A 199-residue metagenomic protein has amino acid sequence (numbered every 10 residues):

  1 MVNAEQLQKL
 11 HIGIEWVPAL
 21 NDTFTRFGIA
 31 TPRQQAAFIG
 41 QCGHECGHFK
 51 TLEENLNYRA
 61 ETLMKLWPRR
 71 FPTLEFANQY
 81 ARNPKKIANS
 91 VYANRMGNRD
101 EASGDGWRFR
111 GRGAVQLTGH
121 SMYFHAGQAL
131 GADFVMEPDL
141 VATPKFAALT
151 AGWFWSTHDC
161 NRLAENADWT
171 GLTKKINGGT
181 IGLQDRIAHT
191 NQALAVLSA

Functional and structural regions predicted by a protein language model:
M1, P32-G40, N166-L172: Alpha-helical scaffolds flanking conserved acidic
M1-E15, A19, G43-W153: Peptidoglycan-targeting cell-wall enzymes and recognition modules
E5, P18, D22, I39 (+4 more regions): Solvent-exposed, polar/charged alpha-helical surfaces in well-ordered, non-transmembrane soluble domains, broadly
N21-R33: Helix-loop segments that flank and shape redox-cofactor active sites
I29-T31, H48, S198-A199: Metal- and O2-centered redox machinery and metal/ROS homeostasis
C42-E45, A164-G182: Acidic helix/loop microenvironments that form the catalytic cleft of cell-wall polysaccharide enzymes
G152-C160: Extended serine/threonine-enriched, polar tracts that run as long, contiguous segments within proteins
K175-A199: Low-complexity, Gly/Ser/Thr/Pro-rich intrinsically disordered linker/tail segments
